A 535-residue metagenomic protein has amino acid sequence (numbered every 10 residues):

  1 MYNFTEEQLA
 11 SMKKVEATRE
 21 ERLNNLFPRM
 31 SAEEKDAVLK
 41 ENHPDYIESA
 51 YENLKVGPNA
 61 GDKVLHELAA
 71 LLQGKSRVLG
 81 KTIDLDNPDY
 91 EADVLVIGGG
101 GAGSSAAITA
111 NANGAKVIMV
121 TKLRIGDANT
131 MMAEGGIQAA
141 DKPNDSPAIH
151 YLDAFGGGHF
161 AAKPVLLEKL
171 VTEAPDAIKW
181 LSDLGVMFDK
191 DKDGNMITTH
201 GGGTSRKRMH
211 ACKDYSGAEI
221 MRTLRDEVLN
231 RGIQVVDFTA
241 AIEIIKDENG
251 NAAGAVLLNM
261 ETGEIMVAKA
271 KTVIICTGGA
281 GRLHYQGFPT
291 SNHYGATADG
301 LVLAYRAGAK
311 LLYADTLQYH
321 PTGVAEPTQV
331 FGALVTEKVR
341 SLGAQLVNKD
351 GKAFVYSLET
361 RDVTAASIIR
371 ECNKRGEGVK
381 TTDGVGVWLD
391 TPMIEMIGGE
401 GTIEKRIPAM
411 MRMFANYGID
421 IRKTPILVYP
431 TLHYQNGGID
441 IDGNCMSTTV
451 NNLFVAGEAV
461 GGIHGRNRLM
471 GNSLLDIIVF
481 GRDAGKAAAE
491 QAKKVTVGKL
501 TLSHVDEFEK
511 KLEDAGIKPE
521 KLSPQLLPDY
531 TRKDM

Functional and structural regions predicted by a protein language model:
M1-D93: Extreme N-terminal leader/targeting segments of oxidoreductases
M1-E21, N25, A309-D420, A487-K493: An anion/pyrophosphate-binding glycine-rich loop and adjacent beta-alpha core in soluble alpha-beta enzymes
M1-N3, S76-R77, T82-D93, G101 (+11 more regions): Glycine- and aromatic-enriched mobile tails/lids
A17, E21, E41-A60, V379-M413 (+2 more regions): Helix-rich C-terminal "cap"/substrate-channel and partner-interaction subdomain that packs against the flavin-binding
Y46-L65, L71, D183-E264, K269 (+4 more regions): Conserved redox-cofactor binding core of oxidoreductases
V94-I97, V267-G278, V455: Short hydrophobic core segments
A139-L170: Glycine-rich active-site loop/strand segments that organize a redox cofactor
T272-Q329, A333, G471-A487: Glycine-rich loop(s) and the adjacent beta-strand/alpha-helix scaffold that form part
